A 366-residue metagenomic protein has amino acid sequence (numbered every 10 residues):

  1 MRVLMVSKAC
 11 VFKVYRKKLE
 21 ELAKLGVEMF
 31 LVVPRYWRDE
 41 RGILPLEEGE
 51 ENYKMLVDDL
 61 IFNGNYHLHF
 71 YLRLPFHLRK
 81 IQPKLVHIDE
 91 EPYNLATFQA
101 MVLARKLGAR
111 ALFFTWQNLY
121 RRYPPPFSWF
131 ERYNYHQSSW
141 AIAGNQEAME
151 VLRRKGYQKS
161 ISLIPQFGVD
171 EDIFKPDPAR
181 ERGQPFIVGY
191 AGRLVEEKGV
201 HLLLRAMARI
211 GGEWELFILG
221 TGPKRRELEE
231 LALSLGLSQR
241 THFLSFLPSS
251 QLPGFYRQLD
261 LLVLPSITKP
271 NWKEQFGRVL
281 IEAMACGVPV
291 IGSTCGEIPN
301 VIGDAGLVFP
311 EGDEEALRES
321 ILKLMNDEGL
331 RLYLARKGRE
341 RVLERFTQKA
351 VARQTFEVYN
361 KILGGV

Functional and structural regions predicted by a protein language model:
K8-V11, Y93-L95, L103, L107-P125 (+2 more regions): A short, histidine- and acid-enriched strand-loop-helix "catalytic/donor-clamping" loop that lines the nucleotide-sugar
K13-K17, F186, Y190-G212, P223-E229 (+2 more regions): A conserved mid-protein helix/loop that constitutes part of the nucleotide-sugar donor-binding site
V33, R132-P176, G183, F243: Donor nucleotide-sugar binding/catalytic pocket of nucleotide-sugar-dependent glycosyltransferases
A100, L307-E314, K323-G329: Conserved acidic donor-binding segment of nucleotide-sugar-dependent glycosyltransferases
E227-S250: Nucleotide-activated donor-binding/catalytic signature segment of Leloir-type glycosyltransferases, i.e., the conserved
F246-L247, G254-L259: Short alpha-helical donor nucleotide-sugar binding micro-motif in glycosyltransferases
L264-I281, P299-N300: Nucleotide-sugar-dependent
L280, A285-G292: Short hydrophobic beta-strand element within catalytic cores of glycosyltransferases and related nucleotide-activated
